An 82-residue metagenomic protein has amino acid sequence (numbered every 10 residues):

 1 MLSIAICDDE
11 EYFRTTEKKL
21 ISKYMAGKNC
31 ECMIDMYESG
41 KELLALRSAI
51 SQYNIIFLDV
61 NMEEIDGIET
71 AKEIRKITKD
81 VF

Functional and structural regions predicted by a protein language model:
M1-S3: Non-catalytic signal-transmission and effector/linker regions of two-component phosphorelay proteins
D8: Conserved acidic carboxylate
E11-D35: Two-component/phosphorelay signaling modules centered on CheY-like receiver
K18, M36-I55: Acidic, metal-coordinating helix/loop segments flanking the phosphotransfer/catalytic sites of two-component signaling
S39, D66-E69: Acidic catalytic/metal-coordinating carboxylates
S48-S51, E73-D80: Conserved phosphotransfer cores of two-component systems
V60-M62: Receiver (REC) domain active-site loop signature in two-component systems and cognate sites in sensor histidine kinases
